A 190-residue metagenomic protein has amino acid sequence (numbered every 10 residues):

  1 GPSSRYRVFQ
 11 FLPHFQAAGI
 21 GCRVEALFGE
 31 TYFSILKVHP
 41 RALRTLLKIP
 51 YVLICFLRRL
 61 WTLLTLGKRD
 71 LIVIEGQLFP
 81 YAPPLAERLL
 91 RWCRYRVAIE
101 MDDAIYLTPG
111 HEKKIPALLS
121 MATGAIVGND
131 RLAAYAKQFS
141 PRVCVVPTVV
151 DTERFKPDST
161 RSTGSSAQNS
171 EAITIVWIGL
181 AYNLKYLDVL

Functional and structural regions predicted by a protein language model:
G1-R69, F79: N-terminal strand-loop element at the rim of the active site of nucleotide-sugar-dependent glycosyltransferases
P2, G76-A82, Y106-P109, F155: Acidic-and-aromatic substrate-binding clefts and catalytic sites of carbohydrate-active enzymes
S3-Q10, H14, A18, V24 (+3 more regions): Conserved catalytic-core segment of nucleotide-activated headgroup transferases in glycan assembly
R5-V8, E30, L71-C93, I178 (+1 more regions): An aromatic- and histidine-rich active-site surface loop
A26, A98, A104-Y106, S120-D158 (+2 more regions): Donor nucleotide-sugar binding/catalytic pocket of nucleotide-sugar-dependent glycosyltransferases
T31-S34, Y81, L107, E153 (+1 more regions): Generic structural signal for helix capping and beta-alpha/helix-loop junctions
L57-K68, Y81-I99, D103-A125, Q138: Membrane-proximal helix-turn-helix segments that form the acceptor-binding/catalytic region of lipid-linked
Q77-Y81, R131, V149-V150, A181-N183: Short beta->alpha connector loops
